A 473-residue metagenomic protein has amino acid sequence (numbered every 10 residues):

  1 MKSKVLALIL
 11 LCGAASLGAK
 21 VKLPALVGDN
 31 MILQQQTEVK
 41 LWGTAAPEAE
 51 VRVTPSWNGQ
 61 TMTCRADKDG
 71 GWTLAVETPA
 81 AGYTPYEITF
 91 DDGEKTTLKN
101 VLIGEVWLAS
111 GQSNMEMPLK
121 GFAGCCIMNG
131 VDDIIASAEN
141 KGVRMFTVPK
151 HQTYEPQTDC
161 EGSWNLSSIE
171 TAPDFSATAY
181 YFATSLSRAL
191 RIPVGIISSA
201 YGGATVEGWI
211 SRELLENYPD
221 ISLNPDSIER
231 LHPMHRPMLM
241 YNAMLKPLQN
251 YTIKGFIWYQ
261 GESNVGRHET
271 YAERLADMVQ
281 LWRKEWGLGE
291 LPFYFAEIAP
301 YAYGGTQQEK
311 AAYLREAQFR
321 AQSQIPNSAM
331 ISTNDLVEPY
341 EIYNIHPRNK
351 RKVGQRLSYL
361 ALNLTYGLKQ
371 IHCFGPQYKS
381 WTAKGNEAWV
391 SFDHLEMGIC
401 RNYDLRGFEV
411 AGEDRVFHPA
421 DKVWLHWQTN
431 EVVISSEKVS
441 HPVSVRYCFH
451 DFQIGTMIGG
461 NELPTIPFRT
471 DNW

Functional and structural regions predicted by a protein language model:
M1-K22: Bacterial Sec-dependent N-terminal signal peptides
K20-W473: Cell-envelope and extracellular/periplasmic
